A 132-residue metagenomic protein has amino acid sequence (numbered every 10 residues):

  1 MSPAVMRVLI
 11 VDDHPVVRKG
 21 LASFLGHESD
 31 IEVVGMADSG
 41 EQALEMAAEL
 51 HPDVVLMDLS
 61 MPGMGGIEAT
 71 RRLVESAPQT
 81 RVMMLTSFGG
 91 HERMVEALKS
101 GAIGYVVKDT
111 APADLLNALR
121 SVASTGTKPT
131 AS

Functional and structural regions predicted by a protein language model:
A4-V17, L21-L25: Conserved acidic segment of CheY-like receiver
D12, D58, T86: Active-site residues of response regulator receiver
D30-D38, M46: Short hydrophobic/Thr-rich beta-strand motif most characteristic of the beta2 strand and flanking loop of CheY-like
S39-Q42, P62-E68: Acidic catalytic/metal-coordinating carboxylates
E45, I67-Q79: Short amphipathic alpha-helix used as the core "switch/output" element in two-component signaling
L50-L56: Active-site beta3 strand of CheY-like receiver
M57-D58, A69: Active-site T/S-Asp motif of two-component receiver
E92-K99, G104-S132: Short, flexible helix-to-coil linker/hinge segments that flank and couple to helix-turn-helix
